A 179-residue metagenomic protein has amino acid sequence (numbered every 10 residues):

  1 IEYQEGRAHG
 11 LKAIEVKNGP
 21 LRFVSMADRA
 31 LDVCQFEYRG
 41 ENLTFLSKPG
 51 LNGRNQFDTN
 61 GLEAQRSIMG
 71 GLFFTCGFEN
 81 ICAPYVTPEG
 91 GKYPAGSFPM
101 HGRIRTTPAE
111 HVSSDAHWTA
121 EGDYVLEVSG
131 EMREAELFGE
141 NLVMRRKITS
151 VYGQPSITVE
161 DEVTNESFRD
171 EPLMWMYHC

Functional and structural regions predicted by a protein language model:
I1-Y152, S156-T158, D170: Surface-exposed acidic/polar loop and edge beta-strand patches at domain peripheries
E160-T164, L173: A conserved active-site cap/scaffold subdomain adjacent to cofactor or substrate pockets
E166-F168: Short, acidic/polar linear motifs in exposed loop/turn regions
M174-C179: Histidine-centered catalytic micro-motifs
